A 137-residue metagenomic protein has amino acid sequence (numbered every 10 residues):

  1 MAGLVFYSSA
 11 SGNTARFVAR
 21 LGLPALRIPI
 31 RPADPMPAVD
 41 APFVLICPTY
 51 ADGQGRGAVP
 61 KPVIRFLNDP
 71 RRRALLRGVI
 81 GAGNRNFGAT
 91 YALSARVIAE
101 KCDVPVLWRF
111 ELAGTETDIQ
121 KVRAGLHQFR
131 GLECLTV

Functional and structural regions predicted by a protein language model:
M1-P62: N-terminal beta1-alpha1-beta2 submodule of the flavodoxin-like/Rossmannoid cofactor-binding fold
D40-V137: FMN-binding flavodoxin-like domain, especially the glycine-rich phosphate-binding loop
